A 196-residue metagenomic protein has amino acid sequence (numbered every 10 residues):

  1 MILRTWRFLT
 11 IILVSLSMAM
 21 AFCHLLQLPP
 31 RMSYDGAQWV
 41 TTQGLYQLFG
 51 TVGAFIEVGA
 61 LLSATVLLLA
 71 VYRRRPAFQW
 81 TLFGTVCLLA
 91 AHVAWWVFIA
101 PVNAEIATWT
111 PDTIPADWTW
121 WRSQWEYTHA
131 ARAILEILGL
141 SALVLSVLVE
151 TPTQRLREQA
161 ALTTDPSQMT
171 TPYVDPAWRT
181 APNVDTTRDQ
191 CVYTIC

Functional and structural regions predicted by a protein language model:
I2-S17, V66-A90: Interfacial segments of alpha-helical transmembrane regions
L3-L62, A104-S123, E158-A161: Interfacial loop at the N-terminal end of multi-pass membrane proteins
M18-L28, T65-Y72, W96-N103, V144-Q154: Transmembrane helix-loop junctions and nearby membrane-interface residues
I56-V66, A133-L140: Core segments of transmembrane alpha-helices that mediate helix-helix packing or line hydrophobic substrate/ligand
L89-V97: Mid-bilayer segments of alpha-helical transmembrane spans in multi-pass integral membrane proteins that mediate
R155-Y173, W178: Short, highly charged, low-complexity non-transmembrane loops/tails of multi-pass membrane proteins
T171-C196: Long, low-complexity, intrinsically disordered segments
